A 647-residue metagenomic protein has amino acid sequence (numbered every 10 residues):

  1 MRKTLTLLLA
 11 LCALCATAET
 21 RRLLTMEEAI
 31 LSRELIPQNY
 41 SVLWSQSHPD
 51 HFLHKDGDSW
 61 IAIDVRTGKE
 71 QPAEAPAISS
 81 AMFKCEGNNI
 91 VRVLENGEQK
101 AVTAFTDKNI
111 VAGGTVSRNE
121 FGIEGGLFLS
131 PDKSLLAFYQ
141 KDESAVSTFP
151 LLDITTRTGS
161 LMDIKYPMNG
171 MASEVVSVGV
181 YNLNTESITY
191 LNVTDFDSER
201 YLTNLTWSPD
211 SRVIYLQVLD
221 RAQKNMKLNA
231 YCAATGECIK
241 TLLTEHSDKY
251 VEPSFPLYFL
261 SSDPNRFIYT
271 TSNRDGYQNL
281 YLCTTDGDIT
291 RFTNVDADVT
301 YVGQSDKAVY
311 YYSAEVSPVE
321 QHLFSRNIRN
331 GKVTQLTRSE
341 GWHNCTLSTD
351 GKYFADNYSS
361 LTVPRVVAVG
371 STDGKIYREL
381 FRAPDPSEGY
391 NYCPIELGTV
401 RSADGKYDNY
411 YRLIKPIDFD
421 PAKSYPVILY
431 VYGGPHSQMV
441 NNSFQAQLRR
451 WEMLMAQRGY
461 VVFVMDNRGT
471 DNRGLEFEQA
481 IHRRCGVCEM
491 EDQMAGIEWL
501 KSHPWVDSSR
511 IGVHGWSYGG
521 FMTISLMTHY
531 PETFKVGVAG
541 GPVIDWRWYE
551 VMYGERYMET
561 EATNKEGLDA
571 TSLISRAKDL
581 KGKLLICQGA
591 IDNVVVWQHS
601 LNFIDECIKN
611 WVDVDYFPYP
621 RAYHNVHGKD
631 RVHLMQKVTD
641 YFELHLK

Functional and structural regions predicted by a protein language model:
M26, S32, V102-L127, F138-L191 (+2 more regions): Predominantly five- to eight-bladed beta-propeller fold
E27-R33, K69-E74, G113-V116, T189-T194 (+3 more regions): A short beta-strand motif characteristic of beta-propeller blades
P37-W44, G114-P131, L202-T206, S254-P264: Signature of short aromatic-glycine-proline-rich micro-motifs recurring in repeat-based ectodomains
N39-W44, P49-A62, E70-P76, F83 (+12 more regions): Non-catalytic accessory segments flanking enzyme active sites
F52-D58, D64, A81-N89, V93-E95 (+15 more regions): Beta-strand C-termini and the immediately following turn/loop, strongest in propeller blades
V65-G68, L94-G97, N182-E186, A233-G236 (+3 more regions): Short loop/turn segments that connect beta-strands within beta-propeller blades
K141-F149, T156-I289: Beta-propeller domains
T148, N344-K647: Serine-hydrolase catalytic core recognition
